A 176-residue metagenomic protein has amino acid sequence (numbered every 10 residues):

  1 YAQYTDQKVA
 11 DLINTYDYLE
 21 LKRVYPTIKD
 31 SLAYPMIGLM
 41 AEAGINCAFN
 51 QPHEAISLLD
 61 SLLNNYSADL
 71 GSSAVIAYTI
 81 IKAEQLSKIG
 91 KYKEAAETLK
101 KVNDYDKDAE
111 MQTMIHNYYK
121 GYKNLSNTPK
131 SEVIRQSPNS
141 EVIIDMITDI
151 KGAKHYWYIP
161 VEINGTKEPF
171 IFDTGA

Functional and structural regions predicted by a protein language model:
A2-S131: Alpha-helical protein-protein interaction scaffolds
M111-K167: Pepsin-like aspartyl protease folds
F170: Conserved functional hotspots at enzyme active or ligand-binding sites that engage polyanionic ligands
D173-A176: A short acidic Gly-Thr/Ser loop motif
